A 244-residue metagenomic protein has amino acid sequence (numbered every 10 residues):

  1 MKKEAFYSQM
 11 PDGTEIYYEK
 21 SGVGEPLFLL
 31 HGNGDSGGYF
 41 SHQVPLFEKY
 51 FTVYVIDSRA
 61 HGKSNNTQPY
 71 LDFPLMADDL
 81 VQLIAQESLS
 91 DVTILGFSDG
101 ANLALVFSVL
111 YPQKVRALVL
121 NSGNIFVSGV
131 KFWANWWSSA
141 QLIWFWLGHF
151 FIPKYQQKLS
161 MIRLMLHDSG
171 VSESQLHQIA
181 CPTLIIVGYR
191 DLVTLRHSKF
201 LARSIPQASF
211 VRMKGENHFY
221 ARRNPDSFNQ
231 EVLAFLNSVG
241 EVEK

Functional and structural regions predicted by a protein language model:
T14-K63: Conserved HGGG/HGGXW glycine-rich cap/lid loop of the alpha/beta-hydrolase fold
Y54-L95: Active-site loop/oxyanion-hole signature of alpha/beta-hydrolase fold enzymes
N102-L110, R116-W144: Flexible "cap/lid" loop of the alpha/beta hydrolase fold
L159-Q175, R190: Active-site nucleophile elbow and catalytic-triad environment of alpha/beta-hydrolase enzymes
I179, I185-V187: Short beta-strand/loop motif that positions the catalytic acidic residue of the alpha/beta-hydrolase fold
L192-H197: Conserved alpha/beta-hydrolase "acid-adjacent" motif
I205-F219: Catalytic histidine neighborhood in serine/cysteine hydrolases with alpha/beta-hydrolase-type architecture
E216-P225, N229: Catalytic histidine-centered segment of alpha/beta-hydrolase-like enzymes
